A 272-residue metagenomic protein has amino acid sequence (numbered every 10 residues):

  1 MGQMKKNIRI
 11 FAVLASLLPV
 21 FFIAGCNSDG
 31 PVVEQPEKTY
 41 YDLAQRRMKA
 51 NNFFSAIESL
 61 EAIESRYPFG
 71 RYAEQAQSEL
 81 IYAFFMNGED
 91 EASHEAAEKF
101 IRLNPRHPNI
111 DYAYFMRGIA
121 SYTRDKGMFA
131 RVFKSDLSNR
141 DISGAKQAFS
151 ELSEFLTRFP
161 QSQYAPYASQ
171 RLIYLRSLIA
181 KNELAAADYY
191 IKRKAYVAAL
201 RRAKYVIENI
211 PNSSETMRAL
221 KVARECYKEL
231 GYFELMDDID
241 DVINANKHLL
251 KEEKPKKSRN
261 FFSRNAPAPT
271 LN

Functional and structural regions predicted by a protein language model:
G2-I8, F22-N272: Acidic, polar-rich low-complexity tracts and alpha-helical solenoid repeat scaffolds
A12-F22: Bacterial N-terminal signal peptides
